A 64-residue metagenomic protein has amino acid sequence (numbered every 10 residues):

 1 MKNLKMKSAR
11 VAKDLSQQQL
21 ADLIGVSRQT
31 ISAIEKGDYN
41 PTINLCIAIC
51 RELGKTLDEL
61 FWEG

Functional and structural regions predicted by a protein language model:
M1-A12: A short, Lys/Arg-rich alpha-helix, primarily the initiator
A9, L23, I34: Residues in the recognition helix of alpha-helical DNA-binding motifs
V11, D22, R51: Alpha-helical residues within the helix-turn-helix
L15-T30: Short alpha-helical DNA-recognition segment
N44-E59: DNA major-groove recognition helix of helix-turn-helix/homeodomain DNA-binding modules
